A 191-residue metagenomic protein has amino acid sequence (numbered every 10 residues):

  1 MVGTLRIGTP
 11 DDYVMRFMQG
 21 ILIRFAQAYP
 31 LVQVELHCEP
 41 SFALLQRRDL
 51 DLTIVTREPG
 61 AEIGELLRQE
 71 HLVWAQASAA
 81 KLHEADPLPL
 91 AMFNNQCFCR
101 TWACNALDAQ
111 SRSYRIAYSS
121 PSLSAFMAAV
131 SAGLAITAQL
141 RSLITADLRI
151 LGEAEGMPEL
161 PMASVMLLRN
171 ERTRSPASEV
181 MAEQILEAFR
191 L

Functional and structural regions predicted by a protein language model:
V2-P59: Central regulatory/effector-binding core of bacterial HTH transcription factors
F17, G156-L191: A late-sequence structural motif
Q33-C38, S113-S122: Short beta-strand-to-loop elements that line the ligand-binding cleft of bilobed periplasmic-binding protein-like
L45-R48, A103, M127-G133: Hydrophobic residues within well-ordered alpha-helices
D49-L50, I54, G60-L72, A146-E155: Ligand-binding "clamshell"
P59-G60, E65-S78, A85-D86, M157-S164: Short Pro/Gly-enriched coil loops immediately N-terminal to beta-strands
E62-I63, S131-T173: Beta-alpha-beta core module
L82, D86-Q110: Secondary-structure junction motif
